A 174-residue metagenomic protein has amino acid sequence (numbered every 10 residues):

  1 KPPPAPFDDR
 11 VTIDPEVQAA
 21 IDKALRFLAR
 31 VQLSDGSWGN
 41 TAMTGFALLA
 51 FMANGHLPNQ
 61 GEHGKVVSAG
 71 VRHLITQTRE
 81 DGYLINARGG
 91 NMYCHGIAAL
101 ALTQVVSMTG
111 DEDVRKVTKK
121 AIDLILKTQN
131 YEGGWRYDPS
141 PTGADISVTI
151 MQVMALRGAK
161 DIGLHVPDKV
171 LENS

Functional and structural regions predicted by a protein language model:
K1-S174: Preference for long, amphipathic alpha-helical scaffolds in soluble/luminal domains and all-alpha bundles
